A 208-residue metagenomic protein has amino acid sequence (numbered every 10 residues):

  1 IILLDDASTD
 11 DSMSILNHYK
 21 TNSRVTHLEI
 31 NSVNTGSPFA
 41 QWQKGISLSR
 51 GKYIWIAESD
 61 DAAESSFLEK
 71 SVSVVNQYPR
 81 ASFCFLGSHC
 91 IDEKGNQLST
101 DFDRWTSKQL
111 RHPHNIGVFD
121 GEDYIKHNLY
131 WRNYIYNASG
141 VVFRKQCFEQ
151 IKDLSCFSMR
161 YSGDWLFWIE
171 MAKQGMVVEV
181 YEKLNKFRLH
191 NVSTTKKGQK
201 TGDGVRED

Functional and structural regions predicted by a protein language model:
I1-I30: Acidic donor-binding segment of Leloir-type glycosyltransferases
S12, S37-P38, W42, F67 (+1 more regions): Conserved donor sugar-nucleotide recognition element shared by glycan-biosynthetic enzymes
N31-S49, A62: Glycine-rich, basic loop-to-helix element that forms the pyrophosphate-binding segment of sugar-nucleotide handling
I54: Short aromatic/hydrophobic "clamp" motif used to bind/position activated sugar donors
S59-A62, G87: The conserved acidic donor/metal-binding loop of glycosyltransferases
S66-S107: Conserved donor NDP-sugar-binding/catalytic core segment of glycosyltransferases
L86, R104-D208: Conserved nucleotide-sugar donor-binding catalytic segment
